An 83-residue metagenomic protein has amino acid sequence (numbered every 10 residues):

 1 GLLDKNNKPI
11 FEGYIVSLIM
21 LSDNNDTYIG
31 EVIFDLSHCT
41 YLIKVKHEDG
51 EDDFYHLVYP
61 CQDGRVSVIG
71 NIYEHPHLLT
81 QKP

Functional and structural regions predicted by a protein language model:
G1-P83: Secondary-structure transition motif
